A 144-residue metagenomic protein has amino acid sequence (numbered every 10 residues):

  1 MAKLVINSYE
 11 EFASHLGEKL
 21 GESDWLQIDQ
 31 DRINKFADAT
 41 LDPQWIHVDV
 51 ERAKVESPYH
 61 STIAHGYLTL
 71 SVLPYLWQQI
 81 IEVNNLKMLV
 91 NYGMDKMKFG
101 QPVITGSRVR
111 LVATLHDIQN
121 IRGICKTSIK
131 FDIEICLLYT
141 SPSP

Functional and structural regions predicted by a protein language model:
A2-N91: Hot-dog-fold acyl-thioester-processing enzymes
D95-I135: Hydrophobic beta-sheet segments that form the core/acyl-binding groove of ACP/CoA-dependent acyl-chain-processing
T140-P144: Conserved small/polar residues in nucleotide/adenosyl-binding loops
